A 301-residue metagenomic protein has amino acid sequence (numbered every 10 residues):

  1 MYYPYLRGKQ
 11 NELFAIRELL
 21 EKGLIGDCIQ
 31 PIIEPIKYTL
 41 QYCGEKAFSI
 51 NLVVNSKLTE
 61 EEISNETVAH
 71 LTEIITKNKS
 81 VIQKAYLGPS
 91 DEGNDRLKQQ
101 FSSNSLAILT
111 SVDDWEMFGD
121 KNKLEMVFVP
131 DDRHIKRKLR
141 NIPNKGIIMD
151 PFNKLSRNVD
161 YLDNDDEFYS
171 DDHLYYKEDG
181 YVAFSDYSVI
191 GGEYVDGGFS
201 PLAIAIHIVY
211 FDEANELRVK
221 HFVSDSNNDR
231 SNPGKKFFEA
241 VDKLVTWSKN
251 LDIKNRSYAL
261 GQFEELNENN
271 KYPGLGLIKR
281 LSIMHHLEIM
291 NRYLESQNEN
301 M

Functional and structural regions predicted by a protein language model:
M1-Y5: N-terminal regions that are enriched for targeting/export leaders and immediately downstream pro/stem segments
K9-N11, E34-L40, S56-E62, P89-D95 (+3 more regions): Short acidic, S/G/P-rich loop/turn micro-motifs used as interaction or catalytic elements
I16, P31: Conserved, mostly hydrophobic/aromatic
I32-E34, N51-N55, A85-L87, A107-T110 (+1 more regions): A cross-family glycoside hydrolase active-site/sugar-binding cleft signature
E45-S105: A broadly used, surface-exposed interaction patch
A85-L87, R96-Q99, A107-M126, K136-N141: Extended alpha-solenoid helical-repeat scaffolds
D120-Q262: Long, charge-rich C-terminal accessory regions
F238, T246-M301: Hydrophobic, glycine-enriched assembly/anchoring segments
